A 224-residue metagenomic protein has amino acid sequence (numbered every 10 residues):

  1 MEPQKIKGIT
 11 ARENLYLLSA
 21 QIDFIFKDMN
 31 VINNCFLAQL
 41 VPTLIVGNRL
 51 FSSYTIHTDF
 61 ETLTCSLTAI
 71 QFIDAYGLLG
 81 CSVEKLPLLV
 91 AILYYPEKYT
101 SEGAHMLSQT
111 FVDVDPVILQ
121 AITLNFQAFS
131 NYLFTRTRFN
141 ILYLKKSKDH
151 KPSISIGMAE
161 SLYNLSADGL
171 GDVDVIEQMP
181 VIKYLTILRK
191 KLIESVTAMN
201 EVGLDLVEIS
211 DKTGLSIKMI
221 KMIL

Functional and structural regions predicted by a protein language model:
M1-V202, V207-L224: An amphipathic, hydrophobic-aromatic interaction surface with interspersed Lys/Arg that forms lipid/phosphate-bearing
